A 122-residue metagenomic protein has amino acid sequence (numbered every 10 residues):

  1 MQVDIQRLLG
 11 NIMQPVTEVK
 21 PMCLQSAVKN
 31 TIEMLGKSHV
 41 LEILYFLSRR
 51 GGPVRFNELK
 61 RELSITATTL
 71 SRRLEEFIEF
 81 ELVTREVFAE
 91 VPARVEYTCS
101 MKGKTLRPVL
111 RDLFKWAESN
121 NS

Functional and structural regions predicted by a protein language model:
M1-L35: N-terminal leader segment of winged-helix/HTH proteins
L8-N11, L82, N121: Soluble, non-transmembrane catalytic domains of enzymes that act on hydrophobic metabolites at membranes
L24-T69, E96: N-terminal helix-turn-helix DNA-binding core of bacterial DNA-binding proteins
N30, T105-N121: Short, solvent-exposed amphipathic helices
E42-Y45, I78, F114: A cross-family signal for key residues in well-ordered alpha-helices that form functional helical elements
F56-F88, P92: Canonical helix-turn-helix DNA-binding module
E90-L110: Basic, amphipathic "hinge/linker" alpha-helix immediately C-terminal to the N-terminal HTH DNA-binding motif
